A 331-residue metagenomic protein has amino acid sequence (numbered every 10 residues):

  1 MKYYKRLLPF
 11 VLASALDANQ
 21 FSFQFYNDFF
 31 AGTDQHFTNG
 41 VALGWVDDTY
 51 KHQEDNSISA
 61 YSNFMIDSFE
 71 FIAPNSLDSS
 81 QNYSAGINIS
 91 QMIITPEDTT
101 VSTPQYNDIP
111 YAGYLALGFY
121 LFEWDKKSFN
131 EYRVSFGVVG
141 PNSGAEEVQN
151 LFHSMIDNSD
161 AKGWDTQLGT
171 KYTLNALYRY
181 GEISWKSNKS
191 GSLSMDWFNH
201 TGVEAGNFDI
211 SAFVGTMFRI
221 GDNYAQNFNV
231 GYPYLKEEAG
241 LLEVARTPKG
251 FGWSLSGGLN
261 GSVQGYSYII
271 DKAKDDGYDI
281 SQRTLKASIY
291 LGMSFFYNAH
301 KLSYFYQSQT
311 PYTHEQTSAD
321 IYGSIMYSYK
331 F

Functional and structural regions predicted by a protein language model:
A18-N19, T49-Y83, W124-E131, S184-W197 (+2 more regions): Short loop/turn motifs that connect adjacent beta-strands in outer-membrane beta-barrel proteins
N19-S62: N-terminal ordered "arm"
Q20, E97-T99, M217-F331: Outer membrane beta-barrel transmembrane domains
F21-N27, A85-I93, V134-G140, Y180 (+6 more regions): Transmembrane beta-barrel strands of outer-membrane/channel proteins
D28, S102-N107, D160-T166, G202 (+2 more regions): Extracellular loop and loop/strand-boundary signature of outer-membrane beta-barrel proteins
Q35-V41, Y83, Y111-L115, N130 (+7 more regions): Residues that define the transmembrane beta-barrel architecture of outer-membrane proteins
D67-A145: Long, hydrophobic/aromatic-enriched structural stretches that serve as scaffold segments
F152-I220: Loop-centered beta-sheet repeat module
